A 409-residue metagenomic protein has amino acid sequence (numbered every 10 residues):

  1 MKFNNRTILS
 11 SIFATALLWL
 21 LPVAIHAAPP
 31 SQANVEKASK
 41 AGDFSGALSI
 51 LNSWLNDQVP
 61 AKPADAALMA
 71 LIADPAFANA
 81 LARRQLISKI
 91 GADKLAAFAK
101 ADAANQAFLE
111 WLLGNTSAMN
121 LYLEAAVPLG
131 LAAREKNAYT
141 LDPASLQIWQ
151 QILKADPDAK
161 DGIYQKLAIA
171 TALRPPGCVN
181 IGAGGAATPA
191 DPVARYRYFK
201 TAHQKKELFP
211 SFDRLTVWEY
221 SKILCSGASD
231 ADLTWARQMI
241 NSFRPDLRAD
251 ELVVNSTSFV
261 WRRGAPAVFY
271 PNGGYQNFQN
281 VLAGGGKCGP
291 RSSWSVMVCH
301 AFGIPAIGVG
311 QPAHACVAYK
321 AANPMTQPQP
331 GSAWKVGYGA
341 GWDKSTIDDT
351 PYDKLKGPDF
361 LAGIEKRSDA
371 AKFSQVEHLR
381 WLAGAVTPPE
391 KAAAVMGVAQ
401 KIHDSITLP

Functional and structural regions predicted by a protein language model:
K2-F13: Bacterial N-terminal signal peptides that target proteins for export
S11-P22: Bacterial N-terminal signal peptides
I25-A27: Boundary at the C-terminal end of the N-terminal hydrophobic targeting segment
P29-E135: Noncatalytic N-terminal accessory/assembly modules of large enzymes
A67-L68, R83-L86, G91, F108-L112 (+4 more regions): Catalytic domains of carbohydrate-active enzymes that cleave complex glycans
A104-V281: Secondary-structure boundary elements
N272-N280, G284, G289-E377: Hydrophobic/aromatic-rich core segments of domains that either
